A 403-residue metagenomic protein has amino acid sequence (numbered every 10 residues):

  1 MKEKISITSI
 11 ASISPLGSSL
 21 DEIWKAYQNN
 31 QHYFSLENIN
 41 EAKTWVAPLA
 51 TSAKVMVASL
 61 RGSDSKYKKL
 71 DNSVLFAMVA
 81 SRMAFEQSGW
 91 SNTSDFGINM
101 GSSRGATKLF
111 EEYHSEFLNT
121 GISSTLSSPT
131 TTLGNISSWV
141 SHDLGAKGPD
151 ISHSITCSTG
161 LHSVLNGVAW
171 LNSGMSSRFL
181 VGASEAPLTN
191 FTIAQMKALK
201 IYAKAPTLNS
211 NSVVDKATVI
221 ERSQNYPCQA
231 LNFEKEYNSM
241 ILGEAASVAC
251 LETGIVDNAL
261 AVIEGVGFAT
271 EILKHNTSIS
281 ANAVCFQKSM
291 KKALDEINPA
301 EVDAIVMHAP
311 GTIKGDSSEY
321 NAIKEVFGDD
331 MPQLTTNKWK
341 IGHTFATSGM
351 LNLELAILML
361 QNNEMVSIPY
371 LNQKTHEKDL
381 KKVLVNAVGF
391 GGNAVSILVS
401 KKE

Functional and structural regions predicted by a protein language model:
E3-I10, L20-D21, K25-N38, A42 (+2 more regions): Condensing-enzyme catalytic core mediating Claisen C-C bond formation in acyl metabolism
I7, Q31-S154, E185-T192, P299-S317 (+2 more regions): Conserved beta-ketoacyl condensing-enzyme motif
A11, N99-S102, S154, F179-E185 (+3 more regions): Short beta-strand segments
S18, L109-E112, N190-Q195, L273-N276 (+2 more regions): Short acidic, glycine/serine/threonine-rich loops at helix termini
D21-K25, E111-I122, V140, W170-S173 (+4 more regions): A glycine- and small-aliphatic-rich helix-loop capping segment at beta-alpha/alpha-beta transitions that lines
L60-L70, T125-L126, D150-H153, E234-S239 (+2 more regions): A short glycine/serine-rich beta->alpha loop
I155-N172, S239-G243, S247-L260, E271-E403: Claisen-condensing/thiolase-fold acyl-transfer catalytic domains that form or cleave C-C bonds in fatty acid
T156-I241: Internal metal/ion-chelating core segments
